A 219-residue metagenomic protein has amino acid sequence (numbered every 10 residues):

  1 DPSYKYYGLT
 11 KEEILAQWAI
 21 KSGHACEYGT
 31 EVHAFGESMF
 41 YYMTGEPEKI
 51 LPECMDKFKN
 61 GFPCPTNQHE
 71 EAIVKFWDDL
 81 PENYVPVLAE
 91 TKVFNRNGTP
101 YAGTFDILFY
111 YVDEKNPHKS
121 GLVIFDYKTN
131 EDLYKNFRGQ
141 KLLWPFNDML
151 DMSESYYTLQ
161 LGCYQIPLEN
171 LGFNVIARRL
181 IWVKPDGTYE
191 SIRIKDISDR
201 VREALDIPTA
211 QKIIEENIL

Functional and structural regions predicted by a protein language model:
D1-A16: N-terminal leader/capping segments at the start of a protein or of a new domain
S3, S22, S38, S120 (+3 more regions): Generic serine detector
S3-Y6, N83, C163, T188: Intrinsically disordered, low-complexity N-terminal regions enriched in serine/proline/glycine with scattered basic
G8-T10, E46, E114-K115, L168 (+1 more regions): Generic alpha-helical secondary structure signal
L9, Y84, D196-I197: Short coil/turn linker and secondary-structure boundary residues
Q17-F146: Catalytic cores of nuclease domains that cleave nucleic-acid phosphodiester backbones
D151-T158, C163-L219: Metal-dependent nuclease catalytic regions and adjoining charged, substrate-binding loops involved in nucleic-acid end
